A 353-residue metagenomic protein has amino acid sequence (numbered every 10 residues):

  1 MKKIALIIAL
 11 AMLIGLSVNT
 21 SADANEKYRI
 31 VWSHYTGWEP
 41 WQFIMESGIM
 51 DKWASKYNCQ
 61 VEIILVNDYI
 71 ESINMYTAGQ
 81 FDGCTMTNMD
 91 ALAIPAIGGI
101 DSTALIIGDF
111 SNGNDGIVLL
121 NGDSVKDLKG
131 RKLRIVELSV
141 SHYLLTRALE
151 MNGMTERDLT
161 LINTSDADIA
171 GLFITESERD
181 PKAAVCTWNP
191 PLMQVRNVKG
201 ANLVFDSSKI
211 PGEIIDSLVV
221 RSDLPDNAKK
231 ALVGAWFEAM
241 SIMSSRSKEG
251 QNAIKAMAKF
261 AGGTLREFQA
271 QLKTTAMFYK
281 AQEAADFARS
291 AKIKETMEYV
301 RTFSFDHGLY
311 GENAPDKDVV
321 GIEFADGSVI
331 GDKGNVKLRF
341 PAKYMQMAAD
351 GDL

Functional and structural regions predicted by a protein language model:
M1-A5: Positively charged n-region of N-terminal signal peptides that target proteins for export
I7-L16: Bacterial N-terminal signal peptides
V18-A24: Sec/Tat signal peptide C-region and signal peptidase I cleavage site
N25-F173, E178-N189, V204-D206, G212 (+1 more regions): Short, glycine-/small- and polar/acidic-enriched structural segments that line small-molecule recognition paths
E46, S55, T77-A78, A96 (+6 more regions): Sec-exported extracytoplasmic/periplasmic mature domains
I162, D168-R266: Pocket-lining segment of extracytoplasmic ligand-binding domains
D226-A314: Secondary-structure end/capping motifs
V300-L353: Conserved C-terminal helix/tail region of periplasmic/extracytoplasmic solute-binding proteins
